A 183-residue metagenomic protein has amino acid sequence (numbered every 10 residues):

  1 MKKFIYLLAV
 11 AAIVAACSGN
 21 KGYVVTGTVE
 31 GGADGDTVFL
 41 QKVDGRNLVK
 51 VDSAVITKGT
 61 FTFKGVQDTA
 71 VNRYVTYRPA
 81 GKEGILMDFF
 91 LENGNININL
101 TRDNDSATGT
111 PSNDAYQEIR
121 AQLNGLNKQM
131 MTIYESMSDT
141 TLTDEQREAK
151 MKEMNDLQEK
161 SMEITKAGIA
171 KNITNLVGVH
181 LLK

Functional and structural regions predicted by a protein language model:
M1-A15: Sec-dependent bacterial lipoprotein signal peptides
C17-E163: A non-transmembrane, solvent-exposed segment enriched in polar/low-complexity residues
T165-I169, L182-K183: Amphipathic alpha-helical segments within well-ordered protein domains
I173-K183: Amphipathic alpha-helical repeat scaffolds of TPR domains
